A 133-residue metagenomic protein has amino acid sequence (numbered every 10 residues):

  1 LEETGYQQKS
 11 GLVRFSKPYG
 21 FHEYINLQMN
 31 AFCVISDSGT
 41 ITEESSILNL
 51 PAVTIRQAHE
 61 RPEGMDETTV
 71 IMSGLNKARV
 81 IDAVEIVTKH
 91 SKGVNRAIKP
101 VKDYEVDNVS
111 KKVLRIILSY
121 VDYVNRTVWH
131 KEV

Functional and structural regions predicted by a protein language model:
L1-V133: Nucleotide-activated sugar donor-binding and catalytic core shared by glycosyltransferases and related lipid-linked
